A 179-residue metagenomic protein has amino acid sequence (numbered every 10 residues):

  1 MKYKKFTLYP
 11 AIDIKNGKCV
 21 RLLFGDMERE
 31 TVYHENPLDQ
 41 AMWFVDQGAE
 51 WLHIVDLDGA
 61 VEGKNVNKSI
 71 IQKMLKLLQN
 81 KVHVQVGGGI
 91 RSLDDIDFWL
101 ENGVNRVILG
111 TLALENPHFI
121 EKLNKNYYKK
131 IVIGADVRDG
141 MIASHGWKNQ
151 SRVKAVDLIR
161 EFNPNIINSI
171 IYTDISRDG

Functional and structural regions predicted by a protein language model:
K4-L8, G48-W51, L78-V84, V104-N105 (+2 more regions): Short, well-ordered coil/turn segments that N-cap beta-strands
P10, V61-Q85, E121-D136: Alpha-helix-loop-beta-strand connector modules within alpha/beta enzyme cores
D13, F44, L52, W99 (+2 more regions): Conserved, mostly hydrophobic/aromatic
C19-N65, N163: N-terminal beta-alpha supersecondary unit
C19-V20, F24-E28, N105-D178: Conserved anion-binding
Y33-V45, R91-D97, Q150-E161: Short, acidic/polar
W51-I70, T111, Y172-G179: Glycine-rich, proline-tolerant flexible connector loops at the mouths of alpha/beta enzymes
M74-R106: Catalytic cores of alpha/beta
